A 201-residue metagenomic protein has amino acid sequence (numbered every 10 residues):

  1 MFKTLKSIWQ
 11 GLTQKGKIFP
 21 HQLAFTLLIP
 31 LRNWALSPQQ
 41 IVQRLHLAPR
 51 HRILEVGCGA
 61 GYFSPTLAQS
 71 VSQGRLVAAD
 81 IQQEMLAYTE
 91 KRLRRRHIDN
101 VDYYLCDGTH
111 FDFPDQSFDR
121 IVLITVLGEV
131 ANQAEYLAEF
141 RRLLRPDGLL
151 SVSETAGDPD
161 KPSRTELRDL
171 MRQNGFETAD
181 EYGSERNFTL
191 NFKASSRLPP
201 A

Functional and structural regions predicted by a protein language model:
R32-H51: Conserved alpha-helix/loop element of class I SAM-dependent methyltransferases that forms part of the SAM/SAH-binding
Q82-Q83: Conserved SAM/SAH-binding beta-strand->alpha-helix loop
H97-G108: Conserved SAM-binding strand-loop segment of SAM-dependent methyltransferases
T109-I121: A short acidic, Gly/Pro-enriched loop at the edge of an enzyme's catalytic core that lines a small-molecule cofactor
D119-A131: A short SAM/SAH-binding and catalytic strip from SAM-dependent methyltransferases
A134-P146: A short glycine-rich, Lys/Arg-flanked "PGG" loop and its adjoining helix->strand segment in the class I
D147-E154: Conserved beta-strand signature within the Rossmann-like core of class I S-adenosyl-L-methionine
